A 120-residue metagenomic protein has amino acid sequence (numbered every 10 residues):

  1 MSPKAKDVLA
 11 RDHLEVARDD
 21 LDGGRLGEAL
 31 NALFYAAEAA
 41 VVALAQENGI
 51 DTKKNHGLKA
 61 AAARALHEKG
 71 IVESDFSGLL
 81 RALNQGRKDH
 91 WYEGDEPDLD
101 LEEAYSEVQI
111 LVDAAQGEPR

Functional and structural regions predicted by a protein language model:
M1-R120: Terminal alpha-helical segments
